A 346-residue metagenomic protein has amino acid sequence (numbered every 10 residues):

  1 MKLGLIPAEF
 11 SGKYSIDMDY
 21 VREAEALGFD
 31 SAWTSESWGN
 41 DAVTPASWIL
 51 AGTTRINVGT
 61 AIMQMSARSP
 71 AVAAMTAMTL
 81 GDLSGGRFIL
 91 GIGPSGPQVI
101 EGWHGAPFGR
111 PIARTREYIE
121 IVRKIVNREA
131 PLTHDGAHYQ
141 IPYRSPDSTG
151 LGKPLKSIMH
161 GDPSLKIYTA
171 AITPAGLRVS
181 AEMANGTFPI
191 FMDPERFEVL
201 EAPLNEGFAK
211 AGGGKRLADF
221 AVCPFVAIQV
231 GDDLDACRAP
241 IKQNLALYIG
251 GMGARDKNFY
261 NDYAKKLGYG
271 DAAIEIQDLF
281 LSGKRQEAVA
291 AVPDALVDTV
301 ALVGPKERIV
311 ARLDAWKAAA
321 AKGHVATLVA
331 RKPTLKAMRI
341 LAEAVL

Functional and structural regions predicted by a protein language model:
M1-L346: Active-site-adjacent structural elements that line small-molecule/cofactor binding pockets in enzymes
